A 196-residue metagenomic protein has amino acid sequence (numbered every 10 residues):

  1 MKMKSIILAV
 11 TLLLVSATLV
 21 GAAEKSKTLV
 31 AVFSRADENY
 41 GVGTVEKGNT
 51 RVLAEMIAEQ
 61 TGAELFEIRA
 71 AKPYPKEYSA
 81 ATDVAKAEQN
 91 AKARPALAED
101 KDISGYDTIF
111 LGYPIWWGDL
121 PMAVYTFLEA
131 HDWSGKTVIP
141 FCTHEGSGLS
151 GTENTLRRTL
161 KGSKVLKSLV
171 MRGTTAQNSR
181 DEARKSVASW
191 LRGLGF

Functional and structural regions predicted by a protein language model:
M1-L8: Bacterial N-terminal signal peptides that target proteins for export
A9-A17: Bacterial N-terminal signal peptides
G21-T108, G118, K185-F196: N-terminal beta1-alpha1-beta2 submodule of the flavodoxin-like/Rossmannoid cofactor-binding fold
T28-L29, G151-T174: Extracytoplasmic metal-acquisition and chelation regions
A31, F66, F110, I139-F141 (+1 more regions): Hydrophobic/aromatic beta-strand patches that form the interior of the parallel beta-sheet core in alpha/beta enzyme
R35-E38, A70-P75, I115-D119, H144-L149 (+1 more regions): Solvent-exposed loop/turn segments at secondary-structure junctions within structured extracellular/periplasmic domains
K76-G162: Helix-loop-strand module that forms the ligand-binding subsite of alpha/beta enzymes
K164-F196: Glycine-rich phosphate/pyrophosphate-binding loop and the adjoining helix
